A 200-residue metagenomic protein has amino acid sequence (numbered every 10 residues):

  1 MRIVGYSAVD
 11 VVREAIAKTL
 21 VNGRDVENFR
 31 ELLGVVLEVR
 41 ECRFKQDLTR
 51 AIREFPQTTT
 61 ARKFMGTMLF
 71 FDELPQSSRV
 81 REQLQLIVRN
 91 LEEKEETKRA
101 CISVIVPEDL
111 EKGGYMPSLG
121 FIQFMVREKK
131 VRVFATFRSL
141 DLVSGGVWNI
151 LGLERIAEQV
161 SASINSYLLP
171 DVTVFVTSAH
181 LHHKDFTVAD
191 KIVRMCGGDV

Functional and structural regions predicted by a protein language model:
M1-V200: Terminal, non-catalytic protein-protein interaction segments that mediate quaternary/complex assembly
